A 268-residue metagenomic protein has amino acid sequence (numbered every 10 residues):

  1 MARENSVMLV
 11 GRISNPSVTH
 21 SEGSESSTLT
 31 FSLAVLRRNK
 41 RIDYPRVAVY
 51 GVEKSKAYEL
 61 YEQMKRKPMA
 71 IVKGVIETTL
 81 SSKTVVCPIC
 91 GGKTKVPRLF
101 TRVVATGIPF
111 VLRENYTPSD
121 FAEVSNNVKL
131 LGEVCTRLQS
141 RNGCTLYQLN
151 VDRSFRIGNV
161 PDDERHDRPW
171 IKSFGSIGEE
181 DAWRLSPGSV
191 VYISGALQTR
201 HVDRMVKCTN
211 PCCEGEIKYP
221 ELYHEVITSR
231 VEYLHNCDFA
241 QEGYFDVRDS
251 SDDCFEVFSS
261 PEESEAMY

Functional and structural regions predicted by a protein language model:
M1-S6, S17-S27, R37-K40, S55-E62 (+6 more regions): Acidic, gly/ser/pro-rich intrinsically disordered tails
S6-N15, R66-T78, V128-C135, P187-Q198: OB-fold and OB-like beta-barrel modules that bind single-stranded nucleic acids
P16, T30-A34, G74-S82, N150-S154 (+1 more regions): Generic short beta-strand segments
R46-G51: Short phosphate/oxyanion-binding micro-motifs
V85: Cys/His-enriched microdomains
V103-A105: A general sequence property marking short-to-moderate contiguous segments in secreted/outer-membrane adhesion
